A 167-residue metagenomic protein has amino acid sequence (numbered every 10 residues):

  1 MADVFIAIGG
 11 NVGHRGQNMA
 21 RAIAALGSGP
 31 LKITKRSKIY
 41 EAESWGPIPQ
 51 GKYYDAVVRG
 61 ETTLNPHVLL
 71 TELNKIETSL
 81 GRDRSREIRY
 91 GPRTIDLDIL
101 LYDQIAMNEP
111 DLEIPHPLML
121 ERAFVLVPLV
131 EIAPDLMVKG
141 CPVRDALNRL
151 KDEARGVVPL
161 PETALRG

Functional and structural regions predicted by a protein language model:
M1-P30, T34-E43: N-terminal beta1-alpha1 ligand-phosphate binding loop
W45-K52, L64-L70, N74-G167: Flexible, gly/pro- and Lys/Arg-enriched active-site loops
E61: Glycine-rich and small/hydrophobic secondary-structure elements
